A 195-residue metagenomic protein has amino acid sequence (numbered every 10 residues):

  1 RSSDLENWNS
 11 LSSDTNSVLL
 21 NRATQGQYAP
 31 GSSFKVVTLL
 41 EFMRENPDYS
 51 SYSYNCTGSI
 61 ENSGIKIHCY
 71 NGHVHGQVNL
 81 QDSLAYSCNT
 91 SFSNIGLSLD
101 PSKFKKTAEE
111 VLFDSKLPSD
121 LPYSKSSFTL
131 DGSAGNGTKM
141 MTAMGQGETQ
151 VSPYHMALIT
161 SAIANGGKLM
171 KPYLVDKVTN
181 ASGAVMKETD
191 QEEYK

Functional and structural regions predicted by a protein language model:
R1-S32, V37-K195: Beta-lactam-recognizing serine transpeptidase/beta-lactamase-like catalytic domain environment
